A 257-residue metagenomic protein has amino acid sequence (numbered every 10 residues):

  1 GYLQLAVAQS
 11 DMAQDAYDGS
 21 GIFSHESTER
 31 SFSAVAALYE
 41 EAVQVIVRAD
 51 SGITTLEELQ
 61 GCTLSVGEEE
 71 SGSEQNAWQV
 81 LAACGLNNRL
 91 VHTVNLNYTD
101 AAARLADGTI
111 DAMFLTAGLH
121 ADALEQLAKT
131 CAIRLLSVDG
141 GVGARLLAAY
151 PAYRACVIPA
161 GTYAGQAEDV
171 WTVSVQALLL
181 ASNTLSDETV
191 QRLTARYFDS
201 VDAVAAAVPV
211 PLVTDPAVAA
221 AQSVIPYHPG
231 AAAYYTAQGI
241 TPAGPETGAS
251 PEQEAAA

Functional and structural regions predicted by a protein language model:
Y2-L3, E29-F32, E40-A42, T130-I133 (+1 more regions): Extracytoplasmic
Q4-A8, Q44-I46, S65-V66, A112-T116: Structural recognition of the beta-strand scaffold that forms the well-ordered cores of secreted hydrolase catalytic
L5, Q14-G21, S31-A37: Short beta-strand-centered segments that line the small-molecule binding cleft or hinge of alpha/beta clamshell
S10, S20-G21, S51, N88-L180 (+1 more regions): Pocket-lining segment of extracytoplasmic ligand-binding domains
H25-L38, V43, T162-W171: A structural signal for short loop-to-beta-strand junctions that line the ligand-binding cleft of periplasmic/secreted
F32, T63-E69, L178-T184, P216-I225: Second-shell loop/turn segments in exported
A37-D107, A221-G230, Y234: Bilobed "Venus flytrap"/periplasmic-binding protein-like clamshell domains and structurally analogous long
L96, D100, D107, A117-L135 (+4 more regions): An extracytoplasmic/periplasmic, membrane-proximal ligand-sensing/linker region
